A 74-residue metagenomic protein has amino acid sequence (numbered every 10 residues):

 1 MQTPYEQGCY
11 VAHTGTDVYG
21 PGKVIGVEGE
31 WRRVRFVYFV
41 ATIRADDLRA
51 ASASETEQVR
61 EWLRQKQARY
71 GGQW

Functional and structural regions predicted by a protein language model:
M1-Y10, K66-W74: Mixed-charge, Lys/Arg-rich low-complexity intrinsically disordered regions
T3-R49: Basic/aromatic-rich interaction segments and small domains that mediate binding to polyanionic partners
Y38-W74: Intrinsically disordered, low-complexity, charged/polar segments
